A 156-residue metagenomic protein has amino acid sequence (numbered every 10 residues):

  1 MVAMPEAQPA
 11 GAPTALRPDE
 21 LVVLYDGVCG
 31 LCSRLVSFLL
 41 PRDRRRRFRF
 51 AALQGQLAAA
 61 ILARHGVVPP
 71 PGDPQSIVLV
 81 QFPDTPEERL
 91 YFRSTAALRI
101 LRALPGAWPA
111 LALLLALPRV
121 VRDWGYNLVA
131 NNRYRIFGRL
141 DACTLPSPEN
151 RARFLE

Functional and structural regions predicted by a protein language model:
V2-Q8, P13-A15, F50, C143-E156: Membrane-proximal intrinsically disordered regions of secretory-pathway and membrane-system proteins
A3-E6, V23-G30, R64-V67, L90-T95: Short, functional N-terminal and low-complexity linear motifs
P13-R47: Local sequence-structure signature of Cys/Sec-based thiol-disulfide redox active-site neighborhoods
D26-G27, A52, A116: Conserved residues at beta->alpha junctions
G30-S33, A52, P71, S94: Alpha-helix initiation and capping sites
R44-A59: Thiol-based oxidoreductase modules, predominantly thioredoxin-like and allied folds used for disulfide exchange
Q56-E156: Thiol/selenol-based redox catalytic cores and closely related redox-interacting motifs
